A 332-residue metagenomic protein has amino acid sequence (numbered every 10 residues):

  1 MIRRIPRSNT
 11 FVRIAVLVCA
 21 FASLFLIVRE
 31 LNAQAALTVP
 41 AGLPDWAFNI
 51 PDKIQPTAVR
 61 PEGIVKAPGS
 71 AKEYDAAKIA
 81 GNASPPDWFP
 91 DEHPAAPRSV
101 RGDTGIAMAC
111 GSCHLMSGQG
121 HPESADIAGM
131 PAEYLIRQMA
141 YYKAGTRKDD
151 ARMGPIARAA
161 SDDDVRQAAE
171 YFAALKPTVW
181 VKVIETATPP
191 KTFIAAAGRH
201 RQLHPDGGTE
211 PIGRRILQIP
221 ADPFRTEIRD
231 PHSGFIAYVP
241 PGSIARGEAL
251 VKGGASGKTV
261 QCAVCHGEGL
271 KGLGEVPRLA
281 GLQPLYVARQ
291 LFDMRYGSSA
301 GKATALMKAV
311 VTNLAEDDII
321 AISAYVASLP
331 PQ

Functional and structural regions predicted by a protein language model:
M1-V12: N-terminal secretory signal peptides that target proteins for export/translocation
A15-F25: Bacterial N-terminal signal peptides
I27-A33: Sec/Tat signal peptide C-region and signal peptidase I cleavage site
Q34-M108, S112, K148-Q261, Y296-Q332: Flexible coil segments in periplasmic/lumen-exposed cytochrome c-class electron-transfer proteins
G111, A128, A263, P277-A280: Cys/His/Pro-rich metal-binding microdomains
M116, E268: Cys/His-rich metal-chelating microdomains
Q119-G120, K271: Short, non-ligating residues that shape and space the ligands of small metal-coordination modules and catalytic
A128-G154, A280-L291, Y296-T304: Extended intrinsically disordered, low-complexity coil regions enriched in Ser, Thr, Gly, Ala and often Pro
